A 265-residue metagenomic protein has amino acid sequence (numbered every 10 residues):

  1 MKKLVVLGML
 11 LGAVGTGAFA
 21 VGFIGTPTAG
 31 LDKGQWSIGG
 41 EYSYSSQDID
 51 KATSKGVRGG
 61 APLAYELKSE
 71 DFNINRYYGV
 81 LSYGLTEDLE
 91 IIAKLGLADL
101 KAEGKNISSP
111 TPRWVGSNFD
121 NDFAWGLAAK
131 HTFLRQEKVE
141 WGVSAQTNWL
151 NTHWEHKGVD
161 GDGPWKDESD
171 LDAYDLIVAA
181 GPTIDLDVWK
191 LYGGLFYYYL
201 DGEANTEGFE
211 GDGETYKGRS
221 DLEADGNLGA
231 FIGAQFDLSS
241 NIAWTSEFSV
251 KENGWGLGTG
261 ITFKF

Functional and structural regions predicted by a protein language model:
G8, G12-V57: Outer-membrane beta-barrel biogenesis signature
G34, N73-Y77, N106, F119-W125 (+3 more regions): Residues that define the transmembrane beta-barrel architecture of outer-membrane proteins
G40, G79-Y83, A93, L127-H131 (+5 more regions): Residues on the lipid-exposed face of transmembrane beta-strands in outer-membrane beta-barrel proteins
Y42-D48, L95-K101, F133, T147-E155 (+4 more regions): Transmembrane beta-strands of outer-membrane beta-barrel pores
Y44-R76, K105-F119: Surface-exposed strand-loop-strand hairpins of Gram-negative outer-membrane beta-barrel proteins
I49-R58, K101-R113, H153-D167, E203-D212 (+1 more regions): Outer-membrane beta-barrel translocator domains and adjoining extracellular loop/strand segments of Gram-negative
P62-L67, S108-N118, D160-S169, T215-D221 (+1 more regions): Extracellular loop and loop/strand-boundary signature of outer-membrane beta-barrel proteins
D88-I91, Q136-W141, V188-L191, L238-W244: Repeated loop/turn-to-beta-strand initiation elements of outer-membrane beta-barrel proteins
